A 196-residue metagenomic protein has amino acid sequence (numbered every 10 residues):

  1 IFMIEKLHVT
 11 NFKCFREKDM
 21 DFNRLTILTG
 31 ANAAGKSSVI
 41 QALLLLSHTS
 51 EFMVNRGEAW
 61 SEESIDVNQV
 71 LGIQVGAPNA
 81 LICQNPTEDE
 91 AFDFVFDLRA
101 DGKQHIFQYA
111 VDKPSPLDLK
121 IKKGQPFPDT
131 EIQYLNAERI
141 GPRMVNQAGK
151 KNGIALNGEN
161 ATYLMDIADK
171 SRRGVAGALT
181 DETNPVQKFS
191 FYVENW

Functional and structural regions predicted by a protein language model:
F2, T49-W196: Phosphate-coordinating catalytic segments in nucleotide- and nucleic-acid-processing enzymes
F2-T49: Pre-Walker A-like glycine/lysine-rich segment at the N-terminus of P-loop NTPase domains
